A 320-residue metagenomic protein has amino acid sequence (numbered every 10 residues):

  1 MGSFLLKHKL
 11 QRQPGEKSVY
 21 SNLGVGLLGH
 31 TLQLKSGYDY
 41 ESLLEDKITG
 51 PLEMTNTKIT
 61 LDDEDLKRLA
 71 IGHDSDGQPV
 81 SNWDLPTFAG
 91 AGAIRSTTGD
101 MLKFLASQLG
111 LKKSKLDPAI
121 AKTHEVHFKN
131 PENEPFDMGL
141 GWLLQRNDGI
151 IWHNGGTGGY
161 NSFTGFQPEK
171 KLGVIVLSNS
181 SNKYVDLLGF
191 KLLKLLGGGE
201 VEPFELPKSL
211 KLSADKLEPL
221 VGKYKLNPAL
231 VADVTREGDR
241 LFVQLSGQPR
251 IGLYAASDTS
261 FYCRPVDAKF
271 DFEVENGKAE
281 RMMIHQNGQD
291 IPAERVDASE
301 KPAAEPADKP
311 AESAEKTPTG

Functional and structural regions predicted by a protein language model:
M1-N22, G26-G29, S36-S42, D46 (+2 more regions): Active-site-proximal loop and beta-strand segments within enzyme catalytic domains
S3, Q33-D46, G50, D76-G320: Catalytic loop of the DD-peptidase/beta-lactamase superfamily, centered on the K-T-G motif and neighboring
N56-R68, K113, E132-N133: Proline-centered turn/helix-capping motifs that create local helix->coil transitions or kinks
